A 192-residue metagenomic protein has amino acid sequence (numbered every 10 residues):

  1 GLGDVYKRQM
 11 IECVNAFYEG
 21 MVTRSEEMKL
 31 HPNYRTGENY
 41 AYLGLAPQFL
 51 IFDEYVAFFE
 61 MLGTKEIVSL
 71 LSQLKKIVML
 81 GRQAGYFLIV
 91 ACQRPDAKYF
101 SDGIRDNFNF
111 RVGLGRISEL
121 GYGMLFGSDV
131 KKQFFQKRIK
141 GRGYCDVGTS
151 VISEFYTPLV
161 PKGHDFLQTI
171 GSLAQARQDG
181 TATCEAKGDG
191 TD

Functional and structural regions predicted by a protein language model:
G1-L30, Q48-F49, Y55-I117, F126 (+2 more regions): P-loop NTPase catalytic phosphate-binding loop
T36: Conserved RecA-like ASCE ATPase "motif II neighborhood" in helicase/translocase motors
N39-Q48: Short basic/glycine-enriched coil/helix segment immediately N-terminal to the Walker B
M61, S72-Q73, I104-D106, F110-V112 (+1 more regions): Conserved P-loop NTPase motor module
G121-Y122: Conserved beta-strand-loop-alpha-helix hinge in the C-terminal portion of ABC ATPase nucleotide-binding domains
V130-V147: Conserved C-terminal "switch" segment of AAA+ ATPases
